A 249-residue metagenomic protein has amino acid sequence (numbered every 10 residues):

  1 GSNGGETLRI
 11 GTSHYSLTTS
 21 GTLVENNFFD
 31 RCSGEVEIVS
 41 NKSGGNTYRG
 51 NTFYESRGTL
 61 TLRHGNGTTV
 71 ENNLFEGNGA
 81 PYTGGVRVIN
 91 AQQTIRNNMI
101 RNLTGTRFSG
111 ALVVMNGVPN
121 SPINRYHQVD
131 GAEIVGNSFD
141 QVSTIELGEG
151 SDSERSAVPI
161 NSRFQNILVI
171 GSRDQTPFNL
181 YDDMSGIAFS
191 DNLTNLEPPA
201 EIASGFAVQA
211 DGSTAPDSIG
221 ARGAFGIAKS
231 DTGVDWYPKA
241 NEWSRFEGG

Functional and structural regions predicted by a protein language model:
G1-A210: Glycine- and acidic/polar-rich repeat regions and solenoidal domains
E201-G249: Surface beta-loop-beta hairpin patches that serve as ligand-binding interfaces in beta-rich domains
